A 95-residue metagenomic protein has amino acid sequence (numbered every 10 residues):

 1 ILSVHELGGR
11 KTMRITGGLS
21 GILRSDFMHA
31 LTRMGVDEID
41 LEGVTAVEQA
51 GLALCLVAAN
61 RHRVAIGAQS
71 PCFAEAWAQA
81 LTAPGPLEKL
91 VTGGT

Functional and structural regions predicted by a protein language model:
I1-T95: STAS-like cytosolic regulatory interaction modules
